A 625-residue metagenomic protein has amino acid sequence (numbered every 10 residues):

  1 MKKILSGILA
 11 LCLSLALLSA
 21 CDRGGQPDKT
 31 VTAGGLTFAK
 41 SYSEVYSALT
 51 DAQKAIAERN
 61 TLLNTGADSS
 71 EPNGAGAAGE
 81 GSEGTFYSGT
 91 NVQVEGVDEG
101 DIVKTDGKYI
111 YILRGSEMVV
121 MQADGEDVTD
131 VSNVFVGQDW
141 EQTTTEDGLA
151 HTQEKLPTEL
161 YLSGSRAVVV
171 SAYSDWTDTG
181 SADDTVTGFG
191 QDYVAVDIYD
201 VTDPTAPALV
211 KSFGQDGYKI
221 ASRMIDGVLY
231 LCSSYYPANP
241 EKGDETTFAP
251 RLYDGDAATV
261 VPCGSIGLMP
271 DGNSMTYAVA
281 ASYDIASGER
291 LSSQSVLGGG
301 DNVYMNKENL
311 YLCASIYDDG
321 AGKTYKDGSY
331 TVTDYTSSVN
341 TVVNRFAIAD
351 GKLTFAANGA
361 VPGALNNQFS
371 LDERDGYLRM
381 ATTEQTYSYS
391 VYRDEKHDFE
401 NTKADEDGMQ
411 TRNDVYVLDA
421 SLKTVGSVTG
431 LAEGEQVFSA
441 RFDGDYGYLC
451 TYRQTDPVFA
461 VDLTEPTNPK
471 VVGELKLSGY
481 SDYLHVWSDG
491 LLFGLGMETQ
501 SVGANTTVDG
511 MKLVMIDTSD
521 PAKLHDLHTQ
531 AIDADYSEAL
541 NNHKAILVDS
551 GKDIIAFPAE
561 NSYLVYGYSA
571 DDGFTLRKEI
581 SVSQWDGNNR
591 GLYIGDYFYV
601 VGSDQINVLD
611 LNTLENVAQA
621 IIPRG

Functional and structural regions predicted by a protein language model:
I4-G24: Sec-dependent N-terminal signal peptides of Gram-positive bacterial secreted proteins and lipoproteins
C21-G625: Beta-sheet-rich non-transmembrane sensory/scaffold domains
